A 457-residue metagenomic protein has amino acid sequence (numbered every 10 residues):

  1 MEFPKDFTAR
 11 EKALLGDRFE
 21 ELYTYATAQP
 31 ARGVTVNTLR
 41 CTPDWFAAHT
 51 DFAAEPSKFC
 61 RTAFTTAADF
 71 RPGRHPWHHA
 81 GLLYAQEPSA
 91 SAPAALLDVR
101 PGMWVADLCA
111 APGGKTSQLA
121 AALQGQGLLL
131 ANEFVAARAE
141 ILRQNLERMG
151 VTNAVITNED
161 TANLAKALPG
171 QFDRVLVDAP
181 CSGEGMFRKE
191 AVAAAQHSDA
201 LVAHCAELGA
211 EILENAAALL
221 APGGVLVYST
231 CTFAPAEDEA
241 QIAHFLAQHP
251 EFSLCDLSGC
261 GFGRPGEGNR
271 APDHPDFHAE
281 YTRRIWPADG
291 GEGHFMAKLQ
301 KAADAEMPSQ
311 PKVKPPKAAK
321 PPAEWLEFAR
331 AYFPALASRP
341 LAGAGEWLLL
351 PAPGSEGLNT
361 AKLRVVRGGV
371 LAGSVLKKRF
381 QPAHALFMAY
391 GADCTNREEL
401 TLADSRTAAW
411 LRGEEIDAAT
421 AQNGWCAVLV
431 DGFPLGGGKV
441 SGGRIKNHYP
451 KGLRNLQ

Functional and structural regions predicted by a protein language model:
M1-A47, E292-F295, Q300-Q457: Polybasic, low-complexity RNA-engagement segments
R100-P101, A165-D178: A short acidic, Gly/Pro-enriched loop at the edge of an enzyme's catalytic core that lines a small-molecule cofactor
G102-A111, L130: Conserved class I S-adenosyl-L-methionine
P112-G125: Conserved SAM-binding loop of SAM-dependent methyltransferases across substrates and taxa, primarily the Class I
L123-Q124, L220-P222: Helix-to-beta-strand junctions that scaffold the AdoMet/dcAdoMet cofactor pocket in Class I SAM-dependent enzymes
N132-P169: S-adenosyl-L-methionine
A137, D173-E214, C231-D238, G263 (+1 more regions): Mobile active-site "lid"/loop adjacent to the S-adenosyl-L-methionine
F172, V225-Y228, F233-L349, G354: Class I S-adenosyl-L-methionine
